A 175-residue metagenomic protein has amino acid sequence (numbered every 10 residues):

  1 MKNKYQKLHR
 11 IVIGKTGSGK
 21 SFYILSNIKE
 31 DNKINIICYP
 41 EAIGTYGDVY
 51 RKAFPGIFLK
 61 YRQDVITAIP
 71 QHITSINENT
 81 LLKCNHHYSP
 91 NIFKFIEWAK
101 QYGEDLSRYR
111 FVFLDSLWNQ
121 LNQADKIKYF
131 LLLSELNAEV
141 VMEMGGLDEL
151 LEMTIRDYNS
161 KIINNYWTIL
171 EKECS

Functional and structural regions predicted by a protein language model:
M1-K7: Phosphate-binding P-loop
K7, N32-I34, N77-N79, S107-Y109 (+1 more regions): A general structural motif
R10-I28, A42-T45, N85-S175: Conserved P-loop NTPase motor cores
S18, F22-Y61: Walker A/P-loop NTP-binding active-site region of P-loop NTPases, recognizing the glycine-rich GxxxxGKT/S
Y50-A53, T74, I155-I162: Short, conserved catalytic or adaptor-binding loops enriched in Gly and charged residues
Q63-P70, E171-S175: A short acidic, often aromatic-flanked loop/helix-cap motif at beta-alpha or helix-coil junctions that lines enzyme
V65-H72, E97-Y102: Short, charged beta->alpha transition segments
T67-P90: Conserved P-loop NTPase mechanochemical-coupling segment
